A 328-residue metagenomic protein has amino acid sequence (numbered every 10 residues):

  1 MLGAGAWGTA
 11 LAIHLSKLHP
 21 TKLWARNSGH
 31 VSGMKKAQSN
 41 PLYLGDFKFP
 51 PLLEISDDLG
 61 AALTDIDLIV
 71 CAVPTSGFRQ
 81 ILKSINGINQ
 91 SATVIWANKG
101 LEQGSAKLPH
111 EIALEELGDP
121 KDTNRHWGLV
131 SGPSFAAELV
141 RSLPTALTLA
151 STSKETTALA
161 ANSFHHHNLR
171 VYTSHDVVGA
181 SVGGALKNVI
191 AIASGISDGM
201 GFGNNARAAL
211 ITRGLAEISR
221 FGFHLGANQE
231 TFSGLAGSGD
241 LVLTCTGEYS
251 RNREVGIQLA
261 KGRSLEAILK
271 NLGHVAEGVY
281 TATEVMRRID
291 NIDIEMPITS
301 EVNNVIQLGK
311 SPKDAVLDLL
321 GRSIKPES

Functional and structural regions predicted by a protein language model:
M1-F47, E54-D57: NAD(P)+-binding Rossmann beta1-loop-alpha1 motif at the extreme N-terminus of oxidoreductases
A6, A10, G29, S76 (+17 more regions): Conserved active-site and cofactor/substrate-binding residues in soluble primary-metabolism enzymes
F49-T64, L68-S142, A160: Rossmann-like NAD(P)(H) cofactor-binding subdomain of soluble oxidoreductases
T64-D65, L186, S238: Alpha-helix C-terminal capping/helix-to-coil transition sites in glycosyltransferase folds
G77, I112, D119-H126, P144-I192 (+1 more regions): Internal alpha-helical scaffold of NAD(P)-dependent oxidoreductase catalytic cores
S194-D198, F223-S233, G237-S328: NAD(P)-dependent Rossmann-like dehydrogenase/reductase catalytic/cofactor-binding core
